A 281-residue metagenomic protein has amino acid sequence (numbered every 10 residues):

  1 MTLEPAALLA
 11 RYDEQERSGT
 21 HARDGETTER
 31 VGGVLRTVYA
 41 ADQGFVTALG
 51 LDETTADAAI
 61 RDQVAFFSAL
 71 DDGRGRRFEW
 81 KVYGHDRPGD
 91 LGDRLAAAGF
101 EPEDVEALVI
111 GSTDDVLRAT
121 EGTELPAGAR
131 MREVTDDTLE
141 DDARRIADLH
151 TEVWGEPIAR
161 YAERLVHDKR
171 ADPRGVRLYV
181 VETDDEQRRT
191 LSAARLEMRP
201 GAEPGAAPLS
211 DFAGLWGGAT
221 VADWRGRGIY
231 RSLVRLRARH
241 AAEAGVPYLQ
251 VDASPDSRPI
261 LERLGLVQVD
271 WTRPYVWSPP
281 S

Functional and structural regions predicted by a protein language model:
M1-G73, R87-P88, A159-R160, A171: N-terminal charged segments
M1-R17, A48-D52, A58, E106-A107 (+4 more regions): Short amphipathic alpha-helix that is part of the acyltransferase structural core
T20-T27, R76, R87, E103-E106 (+3 more regions): A short helix-loop-beta-strand connector motif used in the catalytic cores of GNAT acetyltransferases and, in some
R30-V31, Y39, G111-S112, E182-D184: Active-site beta-strand termini and strand-to-loop segments that position acidic
T54-D141, V251, R273-W277: Acyl-donor-binding surface of acyltransferase catalytic domains
A56-A65, W216-A222, G226-E243, A253 (+1 more regions): Conserved acetyl-CoA-binding loop-helix of GNAT-fold acetyltransferases
I158-D223: A conserved beta-strand-loop-helix scaffold within acyl/acetyltransferase catalytic domains
R231, R235-S281: C-terminal appended segment following the main domain
